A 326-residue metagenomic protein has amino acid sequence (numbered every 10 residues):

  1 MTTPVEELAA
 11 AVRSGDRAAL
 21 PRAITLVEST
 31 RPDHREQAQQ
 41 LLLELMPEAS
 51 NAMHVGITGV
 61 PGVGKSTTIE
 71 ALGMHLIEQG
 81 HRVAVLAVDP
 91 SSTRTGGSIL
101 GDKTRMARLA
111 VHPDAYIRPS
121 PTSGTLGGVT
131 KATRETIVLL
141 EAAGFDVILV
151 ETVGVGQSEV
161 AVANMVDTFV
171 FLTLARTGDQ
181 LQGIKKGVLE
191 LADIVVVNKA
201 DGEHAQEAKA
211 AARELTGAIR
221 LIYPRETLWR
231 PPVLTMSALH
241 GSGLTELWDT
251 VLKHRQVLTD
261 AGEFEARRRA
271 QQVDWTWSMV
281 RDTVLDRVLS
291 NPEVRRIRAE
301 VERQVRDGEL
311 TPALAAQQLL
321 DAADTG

Functional and structural regions predicted by a protein language model:
T3-S14, L43, I57-P61, S66 (+5 more regions): Expand to "…catalyze enediolate/carbanion chemistry for C-C bond making/breaking, isomerization, decarboxylation
T3-V55, V60-V63, I69-S158, M165-L172 (+1 more regions): Nucleotide-state-sensitive switch-loop elements of NTP-binding domains
S14, T25-P32, P47, A142 (+7 more regions): Generic secondary-structure signature for well-ordered alpha-helical cores
L20-R22, T235, T245-D324: Long, well-ordered amphipathic alpha-helical subdomains in the mid-to-C-terminal portions of large enzyme subunits
I99, T136, A161, M165 (+5 more regions): Alpha-helical scaffold elements adjacent to nucleotide-binding pockets in ATP/GTP-utilizing enzyme cores
I117, V162, V188, V233-T235: Generic preference for hydrophobic
T177-Q206: Flexible active-site lid/hinge loop adjacent to a nucleotide/diphosphate and Mg2+-phosphate binding pocket
I194, A200-V257: Canonical P-loop GTPase G-domain recognition
